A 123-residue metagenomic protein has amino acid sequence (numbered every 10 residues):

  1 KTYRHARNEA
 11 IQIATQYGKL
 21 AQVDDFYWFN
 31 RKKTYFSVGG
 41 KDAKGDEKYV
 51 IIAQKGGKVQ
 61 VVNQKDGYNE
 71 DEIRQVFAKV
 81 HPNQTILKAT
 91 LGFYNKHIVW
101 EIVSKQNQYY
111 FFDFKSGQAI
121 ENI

Functional and structural regions predicted by a protein language model:
K1-Y17: Alpha-helical transmembrane signal-anchor/signal-peptide segments
R4, Y27, V62-N63: Short, surface-exposed loop/turn motifs that are enriched in glycine and acidic residues and include a nearby proline
A10, W28-R31: Elongated extramembrane "stalk/tether" segments
A14, R31-Q60, Q64, D71-I123: Conserved histidines in hydrophobic membrane contexts and catalytic metal-binding motifs
Q22-V23: Phosphate-interacting basic helix/loop segments used at nucleotide- and nucleic-acid interfaces
